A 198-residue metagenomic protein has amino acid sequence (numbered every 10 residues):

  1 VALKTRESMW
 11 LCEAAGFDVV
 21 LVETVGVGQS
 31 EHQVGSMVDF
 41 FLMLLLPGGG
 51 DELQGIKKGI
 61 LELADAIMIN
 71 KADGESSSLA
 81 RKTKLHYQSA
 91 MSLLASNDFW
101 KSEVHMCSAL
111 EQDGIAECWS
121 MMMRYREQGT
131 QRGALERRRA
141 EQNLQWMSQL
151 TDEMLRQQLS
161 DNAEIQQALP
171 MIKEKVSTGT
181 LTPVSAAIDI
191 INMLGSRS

Functional and structural regions predicted by a protein language model:
V1-L3, G48-G49, A72-S78: Flexible beta-alpha connector loops of hexameric P-loop NTPases
V1-S30, M37-L44, D51-E52: Nucleotide-state-sensitive switch-loop elements of NTP-binding domains
L3, S36, G55-K58, E62 (+4 more regions): Residues on a specific face of well-ordered alpha-helices
T5, E23, I60, N70 (+2 more regions): Residue-level signature of catalytic and energy-coupling elements of molecular machines, predominantly ATP/GTP-dependent
W10-G16, Q33-M37, K58-E62, S96-F99: Conserved catalytic network of the ASCE P-loop NTPase/AAA+ motor domain
Q29-S30, I56, G114: Short acidic active-site motifs
A66, A72-R132: Canonical P-loop GTPase G-domain recognition
M106, E117-L194: Long, well-ordered amphipathic alpha-helical subdomains in the mid-to-C-terminal portions of large enzyme subunits
